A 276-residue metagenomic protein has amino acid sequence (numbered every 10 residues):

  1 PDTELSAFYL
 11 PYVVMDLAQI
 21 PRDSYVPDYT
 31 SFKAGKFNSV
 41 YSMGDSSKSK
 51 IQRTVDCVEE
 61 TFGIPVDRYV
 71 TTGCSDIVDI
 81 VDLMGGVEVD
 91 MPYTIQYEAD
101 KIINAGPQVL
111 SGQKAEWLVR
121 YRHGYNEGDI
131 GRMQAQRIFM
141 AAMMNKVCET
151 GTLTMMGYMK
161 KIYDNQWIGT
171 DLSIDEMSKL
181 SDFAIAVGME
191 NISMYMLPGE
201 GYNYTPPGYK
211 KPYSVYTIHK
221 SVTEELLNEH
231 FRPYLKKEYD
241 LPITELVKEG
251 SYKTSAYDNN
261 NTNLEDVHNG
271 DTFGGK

Functional and structural regions predicted by a protein language model:
P1-K276: Non-catalytic, solvent-exposed segments at the cell envelope interface
